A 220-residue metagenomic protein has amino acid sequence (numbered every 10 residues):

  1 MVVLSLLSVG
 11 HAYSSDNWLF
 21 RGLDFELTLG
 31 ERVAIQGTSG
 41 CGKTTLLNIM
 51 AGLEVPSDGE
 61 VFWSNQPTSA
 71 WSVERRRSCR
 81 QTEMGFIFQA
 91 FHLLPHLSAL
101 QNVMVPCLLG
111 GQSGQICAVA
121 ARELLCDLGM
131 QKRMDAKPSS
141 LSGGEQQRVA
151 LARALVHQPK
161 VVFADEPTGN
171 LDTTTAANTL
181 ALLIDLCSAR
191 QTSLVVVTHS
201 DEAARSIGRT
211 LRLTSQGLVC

Functional and structural regions predicted by a protein language model:
V2-L4, V9-S206, T210-L213: ABC family nucleotide-binding domain
S215-C220: Conserved switch/coupling elements of ABC/ABC-like ATPase nucleotide-binding domains
